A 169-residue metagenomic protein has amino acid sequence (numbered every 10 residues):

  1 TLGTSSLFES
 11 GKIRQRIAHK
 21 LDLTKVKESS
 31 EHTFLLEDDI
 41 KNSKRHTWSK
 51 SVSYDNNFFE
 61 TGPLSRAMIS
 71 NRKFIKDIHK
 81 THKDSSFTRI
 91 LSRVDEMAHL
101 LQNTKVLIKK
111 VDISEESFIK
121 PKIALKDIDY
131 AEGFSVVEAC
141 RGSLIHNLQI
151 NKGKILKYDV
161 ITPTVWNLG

Functional and structural regions predicted by a protein language model:
T1-R141, N151, T162-G169: Active-site bordering "gate/hinge" segments that shape substrate access to catalytic or cofactor-binding pockets
H146-L148: Conserved catalytic-core segments centered on acid/base and nucleophilic motifs
